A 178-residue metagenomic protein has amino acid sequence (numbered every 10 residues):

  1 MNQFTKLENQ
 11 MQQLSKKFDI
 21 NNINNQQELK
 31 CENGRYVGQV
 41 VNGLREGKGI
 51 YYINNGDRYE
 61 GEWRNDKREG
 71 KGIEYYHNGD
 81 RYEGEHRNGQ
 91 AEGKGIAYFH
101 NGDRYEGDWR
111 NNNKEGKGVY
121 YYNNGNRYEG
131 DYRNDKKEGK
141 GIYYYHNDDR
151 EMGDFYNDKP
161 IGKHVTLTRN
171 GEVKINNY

Functional and structural regions predicted by a protein language model:
M1-N2: Acidic, low-complexity intrinsically disordered segments
K6, Q13-K16, L29-K30, D80 (+3 more regions): Intrinsic structural disorder/low-complexity segments
K6-R58, E62-W63, K71, N176: N-terminal segments that cap or nucleate solenoid repeat domains
L7-S15, D19, E151-Y178: Long terminal segments
N24-Q26, K48, K71, K94 (+3 more regions): Short, acidic/polar N-cap/turn motifs at the starts of alpha helices
Q26-Q27, I142-N147, N157-K159: Intrinsically disordered low-complexity regions specifically enriched for long asparagine
R35-E46, R58-E69, R81-E92, R104-E115 (+3 more regions): Conserved anchor residues at repeat-unit boundaries in beta-strand-based tandem repeats, strongest for the MORN repeat
Y36, Y51-I53, Y59, E74-Y76 (+9 more regions): Tyrosine-centered aromatic motifs in long, intrinsically disordered, low-complexity repeat arrays
